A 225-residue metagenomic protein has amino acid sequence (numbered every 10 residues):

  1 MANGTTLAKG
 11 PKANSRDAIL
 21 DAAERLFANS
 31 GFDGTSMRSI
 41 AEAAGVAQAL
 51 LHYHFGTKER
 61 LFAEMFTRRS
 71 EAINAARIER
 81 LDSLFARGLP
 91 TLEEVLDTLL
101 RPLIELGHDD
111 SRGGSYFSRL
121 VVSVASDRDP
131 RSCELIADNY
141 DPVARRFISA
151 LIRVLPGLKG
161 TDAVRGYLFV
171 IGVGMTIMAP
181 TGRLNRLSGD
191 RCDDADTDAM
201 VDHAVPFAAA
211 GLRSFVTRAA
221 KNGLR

Functional and structural regions predicted by a protein language model:
A2-N3, D138-R225: C-terminal peripheral helix-coil segments that are non-catalytic and often amphipathic
A13-D21, F55-F85, L89, A137: An amphipathic alpha-helix adjacent to DNA-recognition modules
A18, L26-R60, E64-R68: Helix-turn-helix
L20, N74, E93-L100, Y167 (+1 more regions): Short, amphipathic alpha-helical "lid/cap" segments that border enzyme active or binding sites
I78-S115, Y167: Hydrophobic alpha-helical connector segments
T98, D110-D138, T181-R186: Amphipathic alpha-helical segments used for helix-helix packing
L99, L103, S118-A125, V170 (+2 more regions): Short alpha-helical scaffolding segments that buttress acidic/His motifs in well-ordered protein cores
